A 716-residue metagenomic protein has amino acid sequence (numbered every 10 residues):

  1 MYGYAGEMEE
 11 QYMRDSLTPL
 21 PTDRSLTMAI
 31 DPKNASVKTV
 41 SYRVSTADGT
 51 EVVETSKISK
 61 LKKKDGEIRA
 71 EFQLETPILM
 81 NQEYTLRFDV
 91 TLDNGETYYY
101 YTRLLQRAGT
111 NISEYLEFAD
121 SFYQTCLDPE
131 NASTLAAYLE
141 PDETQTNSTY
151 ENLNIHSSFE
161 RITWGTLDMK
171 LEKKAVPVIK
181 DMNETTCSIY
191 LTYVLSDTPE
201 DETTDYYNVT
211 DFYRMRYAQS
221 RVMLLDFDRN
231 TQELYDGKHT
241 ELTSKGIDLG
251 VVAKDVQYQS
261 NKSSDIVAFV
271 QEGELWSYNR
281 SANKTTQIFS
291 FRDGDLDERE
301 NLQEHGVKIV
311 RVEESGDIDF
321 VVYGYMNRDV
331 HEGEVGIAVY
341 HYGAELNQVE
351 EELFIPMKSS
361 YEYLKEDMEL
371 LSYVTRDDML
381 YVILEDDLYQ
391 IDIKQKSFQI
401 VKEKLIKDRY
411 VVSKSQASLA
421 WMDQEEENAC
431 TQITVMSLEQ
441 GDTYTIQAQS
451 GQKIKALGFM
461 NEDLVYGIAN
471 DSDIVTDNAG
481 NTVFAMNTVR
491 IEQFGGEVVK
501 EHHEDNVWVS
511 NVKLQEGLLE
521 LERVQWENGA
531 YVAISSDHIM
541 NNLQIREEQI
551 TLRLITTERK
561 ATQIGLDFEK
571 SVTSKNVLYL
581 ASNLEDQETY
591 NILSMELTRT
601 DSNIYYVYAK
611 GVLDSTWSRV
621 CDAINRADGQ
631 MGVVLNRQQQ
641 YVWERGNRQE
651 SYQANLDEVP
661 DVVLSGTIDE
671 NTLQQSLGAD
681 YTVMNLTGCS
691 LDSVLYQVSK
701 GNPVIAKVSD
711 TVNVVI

Functional and structural regions predicted by a protein language model:
Y2-V52, E83-L167, E241-K284, S290-D293 (+12 more regions): Core segments of small alpha/beta cavity-forming domains
E54-S56, F227, T285-G294, Q348-M357 (+3 more regions): Beta-propeller fold detector
L61-Q73, E300-Q303: Aromatic sugar-binding surface patches on proteins that engage polysaccharides or sugar-phosphate polymers
K64-G66, Q73-E83, R311-E314, S413: Surface-exposed, short loops/turns at beta-strand junctions within beta-sandwich domains
A175-K180, T210-R216, V307-K308: Hydrophobic/aromatic beta-strand elements that line small-molecule binding cavities or substrate pockets in beta-rich
T186-D228: Exposed beta-sheet edge and beta->alpha loop/turn motif
R280-N283, G343-E345, D392-K396, S437-G441 (+1 more regions): Short loop/turn segments that connect beta-strands within beta-propeller blades
Q653-V714: Conserved active-site-adjacent core of cysteine acyl-enzyme catalytic domains
